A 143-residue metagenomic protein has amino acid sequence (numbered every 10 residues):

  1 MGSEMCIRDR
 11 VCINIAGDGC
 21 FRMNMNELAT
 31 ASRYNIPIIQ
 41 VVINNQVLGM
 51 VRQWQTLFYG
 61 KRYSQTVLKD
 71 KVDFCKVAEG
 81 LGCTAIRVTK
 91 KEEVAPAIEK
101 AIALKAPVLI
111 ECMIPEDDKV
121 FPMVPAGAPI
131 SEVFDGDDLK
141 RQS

Functional and structural regions predicted by a protein language model:
M1-I7: Short, small-residue-biased leader/transition segments that mark boundaries at the very start of proteins
R8-S143: Thiamine diphosphate
